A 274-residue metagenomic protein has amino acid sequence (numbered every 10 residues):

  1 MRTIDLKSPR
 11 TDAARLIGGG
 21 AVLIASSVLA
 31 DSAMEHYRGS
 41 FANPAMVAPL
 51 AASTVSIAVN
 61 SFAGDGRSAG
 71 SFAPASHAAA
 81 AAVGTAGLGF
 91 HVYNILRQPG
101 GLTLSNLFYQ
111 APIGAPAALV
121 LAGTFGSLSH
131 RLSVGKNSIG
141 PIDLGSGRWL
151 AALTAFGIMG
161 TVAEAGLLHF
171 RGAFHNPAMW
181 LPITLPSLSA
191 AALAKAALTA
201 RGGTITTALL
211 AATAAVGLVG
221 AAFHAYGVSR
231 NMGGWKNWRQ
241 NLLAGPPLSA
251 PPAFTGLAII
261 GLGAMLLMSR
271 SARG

Functional and structural regions predicted by a protein language model:
M1-G274: Short amphipathic, positively biased membrane-proximal segments that drive organelle/inner-membrane targeting
